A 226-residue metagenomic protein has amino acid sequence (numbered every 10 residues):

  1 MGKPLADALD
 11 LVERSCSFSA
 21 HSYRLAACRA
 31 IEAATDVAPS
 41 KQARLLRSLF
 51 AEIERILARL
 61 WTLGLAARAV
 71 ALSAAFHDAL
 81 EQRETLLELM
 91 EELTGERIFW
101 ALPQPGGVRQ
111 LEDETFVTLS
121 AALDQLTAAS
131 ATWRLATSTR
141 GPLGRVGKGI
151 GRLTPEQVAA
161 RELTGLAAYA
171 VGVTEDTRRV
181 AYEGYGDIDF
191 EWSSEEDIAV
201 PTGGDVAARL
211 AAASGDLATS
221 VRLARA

Functional and structural regions predicted by a protein language model:
M1-A226: Active-site bordering "gate/hinge" segments that shape substrate access to catalytic or cofactor-binding pockets
